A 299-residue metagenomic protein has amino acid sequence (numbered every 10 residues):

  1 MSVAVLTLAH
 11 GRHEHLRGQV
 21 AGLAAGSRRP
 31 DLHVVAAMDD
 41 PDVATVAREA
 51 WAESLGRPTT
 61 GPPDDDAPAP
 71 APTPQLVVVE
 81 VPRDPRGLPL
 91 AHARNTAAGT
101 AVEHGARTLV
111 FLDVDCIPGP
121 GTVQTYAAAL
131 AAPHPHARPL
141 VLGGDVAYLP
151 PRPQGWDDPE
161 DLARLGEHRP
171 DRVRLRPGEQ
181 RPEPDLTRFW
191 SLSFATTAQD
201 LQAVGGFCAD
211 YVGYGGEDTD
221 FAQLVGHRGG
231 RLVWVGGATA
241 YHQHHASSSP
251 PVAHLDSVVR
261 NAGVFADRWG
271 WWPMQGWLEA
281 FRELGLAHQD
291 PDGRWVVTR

Functional and structural regions predicted by a protein language model:
A21-D31: Short, acidic, metal-binding catalytic loop of nucleotide-sugar glycosyltransferases
R83-E103: Glycine-rich, basic loop-to-helix element that forms the pyrophosphate-binding segment of sugar-nucleotide handling
D84, G121-D161: Conserved donor NDP-sugar-binding/catalytic core segment of glycosyltransferases
A106-I117: Short beta-strand-to-loop acidic/aromatic patch adjacent to the donor-nucleotide binding site
L162-T187: Short, flexible, basic/aromatic active-site loop/helix in glycosyltransferases
Q202-G226, L232-W234, A238-T239: Donor nucleotide-sugar recognition loop
W234-P251, F265: Active-site donor/metal-binding and catalytic loop motifs of nucleotide-sugar-dependent glycosylation enzymes
A253-R260, W272-R299: Non-catalytic, C-terminal membrane-associated alpha-helical segments of glycosyltransferases
